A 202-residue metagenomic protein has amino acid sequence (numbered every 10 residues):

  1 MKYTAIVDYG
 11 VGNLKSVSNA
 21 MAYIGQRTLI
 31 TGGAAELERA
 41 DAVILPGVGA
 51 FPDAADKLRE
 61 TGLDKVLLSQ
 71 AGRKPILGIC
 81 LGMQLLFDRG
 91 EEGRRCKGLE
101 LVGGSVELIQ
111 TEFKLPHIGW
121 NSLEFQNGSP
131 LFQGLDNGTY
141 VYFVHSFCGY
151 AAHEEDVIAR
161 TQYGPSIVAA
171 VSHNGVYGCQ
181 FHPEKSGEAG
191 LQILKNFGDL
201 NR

Functional and structural regions predicted by a protein language model:
M1-A5: Extreme N-terminal starter segment of soluble prokaryotic enzymes
L29-R39: Short acidic low-complexity segments
G49-I118: Cysteine-nucleophile active-site neighborhood
D88-Y163: Pocket-forming structural segment of enzyme catalytic cores
G138, S172-V176: Beta-strand-turn-beta hairpins that frame and shape the catalytic cleft of phosphate-ester-processing enzymes
P165-S172: Short, surface-exposed beta-strand/loop micro-motifs that present aromatic residues
C179-R202: Acyltransferase
